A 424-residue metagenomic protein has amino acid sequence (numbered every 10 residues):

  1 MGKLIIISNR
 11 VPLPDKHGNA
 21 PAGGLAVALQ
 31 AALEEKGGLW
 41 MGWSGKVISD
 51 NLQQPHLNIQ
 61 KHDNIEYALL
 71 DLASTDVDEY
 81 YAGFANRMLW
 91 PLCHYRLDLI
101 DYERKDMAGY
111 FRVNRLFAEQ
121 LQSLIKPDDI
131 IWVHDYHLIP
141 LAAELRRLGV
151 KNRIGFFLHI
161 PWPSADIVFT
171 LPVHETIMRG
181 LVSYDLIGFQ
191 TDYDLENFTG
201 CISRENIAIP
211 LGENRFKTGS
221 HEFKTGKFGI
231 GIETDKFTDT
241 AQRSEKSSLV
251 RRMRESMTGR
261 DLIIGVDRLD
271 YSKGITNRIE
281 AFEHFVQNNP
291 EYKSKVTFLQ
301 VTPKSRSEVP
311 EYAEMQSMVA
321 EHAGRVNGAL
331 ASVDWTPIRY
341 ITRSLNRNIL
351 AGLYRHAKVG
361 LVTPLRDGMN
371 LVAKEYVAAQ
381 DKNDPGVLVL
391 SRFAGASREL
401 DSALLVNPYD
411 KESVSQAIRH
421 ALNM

Functional and structural regions predicted by a protein language model:
M1-M424: Catalytic cores of carbohydrate-active enzymes across secretory and cytosolic contexts
